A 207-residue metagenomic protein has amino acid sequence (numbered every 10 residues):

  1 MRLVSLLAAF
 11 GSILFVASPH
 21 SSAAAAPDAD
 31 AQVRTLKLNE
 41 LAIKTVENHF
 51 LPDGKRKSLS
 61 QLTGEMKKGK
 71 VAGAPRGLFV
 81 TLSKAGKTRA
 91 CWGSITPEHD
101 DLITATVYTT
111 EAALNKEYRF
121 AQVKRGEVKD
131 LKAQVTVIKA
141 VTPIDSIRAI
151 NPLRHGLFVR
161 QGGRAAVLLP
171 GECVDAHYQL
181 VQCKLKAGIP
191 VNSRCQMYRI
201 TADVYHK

Functional and structural regions predicted by a protein language model:
M1-V4: Positively charged n-region of N-terminal signal peptides that target proteins for export
L7-A17: Bacterial N-terminal signal peptides
A17-A26: Signal peptide processing junction and immediate N-terminal pro/mature segment of secreted/exported proteins
A25-K207: Basic nucleic-acid-binding interfaces
